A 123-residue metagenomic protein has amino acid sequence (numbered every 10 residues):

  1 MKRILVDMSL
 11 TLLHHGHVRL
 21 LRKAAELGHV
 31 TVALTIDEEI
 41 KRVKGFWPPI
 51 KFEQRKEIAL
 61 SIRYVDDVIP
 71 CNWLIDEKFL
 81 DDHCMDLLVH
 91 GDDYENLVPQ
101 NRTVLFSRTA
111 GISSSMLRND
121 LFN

Functional and structural regions predicted by a protein language model:
M1-N123: Nucleotidyltransferase catalytic core that binds NTPs
